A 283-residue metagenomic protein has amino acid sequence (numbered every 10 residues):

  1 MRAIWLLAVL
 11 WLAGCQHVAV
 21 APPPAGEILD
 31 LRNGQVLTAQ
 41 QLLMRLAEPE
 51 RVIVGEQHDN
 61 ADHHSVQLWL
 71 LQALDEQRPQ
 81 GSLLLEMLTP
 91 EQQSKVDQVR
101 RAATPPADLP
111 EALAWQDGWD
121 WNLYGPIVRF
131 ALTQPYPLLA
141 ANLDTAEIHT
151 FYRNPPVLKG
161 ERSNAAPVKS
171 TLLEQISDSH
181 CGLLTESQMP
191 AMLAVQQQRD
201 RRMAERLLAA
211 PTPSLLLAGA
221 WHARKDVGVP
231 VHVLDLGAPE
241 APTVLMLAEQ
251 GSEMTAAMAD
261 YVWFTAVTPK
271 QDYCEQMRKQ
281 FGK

Functional and structural regions predicted by a protein language model:
A3-G14: Bacterial N-terminal signal peptides
C15-K283: Compositional signal for N-terminal targeting/processing segments
